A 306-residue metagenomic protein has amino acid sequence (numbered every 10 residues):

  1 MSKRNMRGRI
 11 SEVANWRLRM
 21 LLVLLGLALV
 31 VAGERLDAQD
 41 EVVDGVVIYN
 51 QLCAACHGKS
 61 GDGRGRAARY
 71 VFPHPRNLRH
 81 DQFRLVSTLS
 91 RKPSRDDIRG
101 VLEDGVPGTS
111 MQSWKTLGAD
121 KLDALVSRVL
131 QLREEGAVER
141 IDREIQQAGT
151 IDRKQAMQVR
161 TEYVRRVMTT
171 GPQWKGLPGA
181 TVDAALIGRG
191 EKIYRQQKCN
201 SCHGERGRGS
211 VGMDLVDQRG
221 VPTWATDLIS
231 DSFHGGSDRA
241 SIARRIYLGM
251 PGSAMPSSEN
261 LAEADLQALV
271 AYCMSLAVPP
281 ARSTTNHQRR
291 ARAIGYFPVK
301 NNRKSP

Functional and structural regions predicted by a protein language model:
M1-W16: N-terminal secretory signal peptides that target proteins for export/translocation
R19-V31: Bacterial N-terminal signal peptides
G33-I48, G149-R195, S232, N286: Electrostatic cytochrome c docking/interface patches
Q39, V101, V129, V164 (+5 more regions): Catalytic cores of nucleotide-enabled group-transfer and carboxylate-activating enzymes in metabolic and assembly-line
E41-N50, T116-A124, R128-R160, I193-Q196 (+1 more regions): Short sequence/structural segments immediately N-terminal
V46-P73, G108-S110, L132-E139, K192-G220 (+2 more regions): Periplasmic/extracellular electron-transfer cofactor-ligation site, primarily the c-type cytochrome heme-c attachment
R69-V129, L215-L276: Extracytoplasmic electron-transfer domains, predominantly the class I c-type cytochrome c fold
K304-P306: Short, solvent-exposed mixed-charge patches
